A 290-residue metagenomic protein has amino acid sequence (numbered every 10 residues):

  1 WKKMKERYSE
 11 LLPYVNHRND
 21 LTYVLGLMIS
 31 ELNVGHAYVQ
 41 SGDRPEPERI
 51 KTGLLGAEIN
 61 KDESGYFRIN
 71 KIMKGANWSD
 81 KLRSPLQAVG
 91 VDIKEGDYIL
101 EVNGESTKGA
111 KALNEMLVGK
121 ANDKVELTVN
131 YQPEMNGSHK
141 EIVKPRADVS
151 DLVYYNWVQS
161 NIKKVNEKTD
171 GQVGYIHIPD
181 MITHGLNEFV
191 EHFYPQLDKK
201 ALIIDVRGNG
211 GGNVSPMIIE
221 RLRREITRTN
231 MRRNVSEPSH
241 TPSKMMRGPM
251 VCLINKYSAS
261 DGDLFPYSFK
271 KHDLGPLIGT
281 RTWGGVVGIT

Functional and structural regions predicted by a protein language model:
W1-H36: Amphipathic alpha-helical substructures
K2-K5, M28, D43-E48, Y131-P133: A glycine-rich phosphate-binding loop feature that marks nucleotide/adenosyl-phosphate handling sites
M4, L21-V24, G65, G185 (+1 more regions): Alpha-helical structural motif
K5-H17, K51-G53, D92, T107-G109 (+2 more regions): Beta-propeller domains
P13-V15, S30-Q40, S150-V153, T227-T229: Secretory-pathway/luminal and periplasmic proteins that interact with or process carbohydrate-rich
G26, I50, E63, I182-L186: Terminal presequence/propeptide segments associated with secretion/organelle targeting and zymogen/polyprotein
L32-K81, E167: PDZ/PDZ-like peptide-tail recognition elements
G42, A76-Q87, E95, L100 (+1 more regions): Cleft-lining beta-strand/loop regions that shape enzyme active-site pockets
